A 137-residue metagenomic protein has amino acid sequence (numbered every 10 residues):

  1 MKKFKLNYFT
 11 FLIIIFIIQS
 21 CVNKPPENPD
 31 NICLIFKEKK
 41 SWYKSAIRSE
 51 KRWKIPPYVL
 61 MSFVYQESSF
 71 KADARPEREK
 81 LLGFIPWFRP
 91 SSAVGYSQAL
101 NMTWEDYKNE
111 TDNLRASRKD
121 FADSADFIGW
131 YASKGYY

Functional and structural regions predicted by a protein language model:
F4-V22: Classical Sec-dependent N-terminal signal peptides that target proteins to the secretory pathway
V22-Y137: Catalytic glycan-binding domains that act on GlcNAc-containing polysaccharides
